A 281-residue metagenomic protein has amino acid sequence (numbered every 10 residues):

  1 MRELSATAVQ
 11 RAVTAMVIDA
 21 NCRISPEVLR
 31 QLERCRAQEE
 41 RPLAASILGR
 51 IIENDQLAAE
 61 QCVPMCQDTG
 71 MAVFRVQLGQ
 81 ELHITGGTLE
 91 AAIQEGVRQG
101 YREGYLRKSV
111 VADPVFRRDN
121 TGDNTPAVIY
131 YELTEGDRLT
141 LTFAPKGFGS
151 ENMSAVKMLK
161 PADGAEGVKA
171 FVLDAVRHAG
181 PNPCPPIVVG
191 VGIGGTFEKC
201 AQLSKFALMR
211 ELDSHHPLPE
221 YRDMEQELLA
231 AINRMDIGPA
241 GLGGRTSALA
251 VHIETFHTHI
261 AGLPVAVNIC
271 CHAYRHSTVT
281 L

Functional and structural regions predicted by a protein language model:
M1-L281: Non-transmembrane, aqueous-exposed alpha-helical and coiled segments at domain scale
